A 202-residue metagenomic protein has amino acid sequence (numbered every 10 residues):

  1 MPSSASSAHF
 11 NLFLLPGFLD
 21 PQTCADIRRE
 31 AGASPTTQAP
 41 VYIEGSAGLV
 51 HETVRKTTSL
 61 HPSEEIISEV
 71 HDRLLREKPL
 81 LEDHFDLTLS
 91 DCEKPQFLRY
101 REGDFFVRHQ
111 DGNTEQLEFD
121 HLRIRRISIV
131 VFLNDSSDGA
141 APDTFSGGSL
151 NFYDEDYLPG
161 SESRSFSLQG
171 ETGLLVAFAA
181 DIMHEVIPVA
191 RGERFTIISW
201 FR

Functional and structural regions predicted by a protein language model:
M1-A177, D181-R202: Fe(II)/2-oxoglutarate oxygenase catalytic core
